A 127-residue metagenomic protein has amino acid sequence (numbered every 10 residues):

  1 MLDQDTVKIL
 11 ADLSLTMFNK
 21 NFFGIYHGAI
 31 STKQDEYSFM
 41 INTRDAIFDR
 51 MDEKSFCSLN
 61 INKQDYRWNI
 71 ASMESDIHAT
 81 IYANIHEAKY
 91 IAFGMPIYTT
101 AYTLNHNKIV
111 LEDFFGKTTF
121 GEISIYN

Functional and structural regions predicted by a protein language model:
M1-N127: Glycine-rich flexible loops
